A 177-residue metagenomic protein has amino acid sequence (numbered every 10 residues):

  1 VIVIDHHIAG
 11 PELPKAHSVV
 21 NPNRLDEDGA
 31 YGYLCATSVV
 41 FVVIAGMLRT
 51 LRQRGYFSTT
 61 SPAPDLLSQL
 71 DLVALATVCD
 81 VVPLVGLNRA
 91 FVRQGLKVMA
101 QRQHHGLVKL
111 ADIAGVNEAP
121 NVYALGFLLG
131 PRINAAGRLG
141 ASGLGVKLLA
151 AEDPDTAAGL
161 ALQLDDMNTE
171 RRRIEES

Functional and structural regions predicted by a protein language model:
V1: Phosphate/diphosphate-binding loops
I4-K15: Short, glycine/polar-rich helix-capping loops at beta-to-alpha or helix-loop-helix junctions that flank or form
I8-A9, R24, P83: Short, glycine/acidic-enriched loop or turn micro-motifs at the edges of active sites
L13, S18, L25, V39 (+3 more regions): Short capping/connector residues at structural and topological boundaries
K15-S58, L66-V78: Short alpha-helices
R49-S177: Hydrophobic helix-and-loop "lid/oligomerization" segment in the mid-to-C-terminal part of catalytic domains
